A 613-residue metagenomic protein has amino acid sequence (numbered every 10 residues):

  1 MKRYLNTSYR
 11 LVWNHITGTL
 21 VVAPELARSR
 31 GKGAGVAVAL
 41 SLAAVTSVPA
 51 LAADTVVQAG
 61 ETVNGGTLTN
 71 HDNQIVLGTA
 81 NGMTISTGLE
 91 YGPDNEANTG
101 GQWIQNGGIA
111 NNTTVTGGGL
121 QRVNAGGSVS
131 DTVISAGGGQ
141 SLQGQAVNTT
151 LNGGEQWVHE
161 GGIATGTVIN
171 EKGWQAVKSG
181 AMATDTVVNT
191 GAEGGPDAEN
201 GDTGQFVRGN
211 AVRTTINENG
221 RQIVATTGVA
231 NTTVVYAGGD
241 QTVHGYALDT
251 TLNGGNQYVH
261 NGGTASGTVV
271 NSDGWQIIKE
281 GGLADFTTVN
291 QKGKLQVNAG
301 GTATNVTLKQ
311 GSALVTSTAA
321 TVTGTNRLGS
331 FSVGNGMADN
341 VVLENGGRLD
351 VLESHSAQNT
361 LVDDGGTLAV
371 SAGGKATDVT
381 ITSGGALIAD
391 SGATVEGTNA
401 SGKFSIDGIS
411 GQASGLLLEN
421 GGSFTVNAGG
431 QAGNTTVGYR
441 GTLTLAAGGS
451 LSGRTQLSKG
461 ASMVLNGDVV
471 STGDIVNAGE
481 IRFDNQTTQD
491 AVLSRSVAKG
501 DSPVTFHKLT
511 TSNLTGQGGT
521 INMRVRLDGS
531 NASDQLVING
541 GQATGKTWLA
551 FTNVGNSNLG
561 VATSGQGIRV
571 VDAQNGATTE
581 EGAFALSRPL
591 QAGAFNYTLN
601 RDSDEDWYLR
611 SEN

Functional and structural regions predicted by a protein language model:
K2-L5, D528-S530: Short loop/turn motifs at secondary-structure junctions and domain boundaries
Y4-L5, Y9-L51: Gram-negative bacterial Sec-dependent N-terminal signal peptides
S8, T17-A23, Q535-T552: Hydrophobic/aromatic-rich, well-ordered segments within soluble, folded domains that form packed cores
A53-V57: Cleaved targeting-peptide boundary
V63, L68, Q74-V76, A80-I85 (+38 more regions): Fold-core signature of tandem repeat domains
E90-A97, E193-G204, A491-A498: Intrinsically disordered, low-complexity Ser/Thr- and acidic-rich flexible linkers and loops, especially at boundaries
T323-N326, N359, D378-G385, D390-K403 (+3 more regions): Extracellular beta-solenoid/beta-roll
